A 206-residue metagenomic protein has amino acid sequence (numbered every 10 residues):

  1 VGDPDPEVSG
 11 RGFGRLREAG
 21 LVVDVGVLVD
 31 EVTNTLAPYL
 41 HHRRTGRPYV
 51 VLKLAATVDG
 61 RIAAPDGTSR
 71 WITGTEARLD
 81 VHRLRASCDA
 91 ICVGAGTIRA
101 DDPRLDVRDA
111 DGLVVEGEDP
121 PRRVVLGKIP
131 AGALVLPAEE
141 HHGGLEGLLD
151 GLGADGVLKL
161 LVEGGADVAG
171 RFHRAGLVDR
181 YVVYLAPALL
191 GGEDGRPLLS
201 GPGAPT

Functional and structural regions predicted by a protein language model:
V1-G12, G26-T35: Canonical radical SAM enzyme core domain
G2-D3, S9-R17, L21, H41 (+1 more regions): Enzymes that bind and transform nitrogen-containing heteroaromatic metabolites
R17, V25-R44: Conserved alpha/beta enzyme-core scaffold
